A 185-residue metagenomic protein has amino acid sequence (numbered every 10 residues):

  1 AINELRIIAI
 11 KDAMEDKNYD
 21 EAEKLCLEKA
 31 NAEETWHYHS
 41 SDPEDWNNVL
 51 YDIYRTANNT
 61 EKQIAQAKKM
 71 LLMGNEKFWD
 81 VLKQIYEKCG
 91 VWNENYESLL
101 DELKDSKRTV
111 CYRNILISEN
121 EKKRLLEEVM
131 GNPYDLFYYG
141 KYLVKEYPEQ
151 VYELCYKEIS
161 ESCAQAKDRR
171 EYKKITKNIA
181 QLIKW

Functional and structural regions predicted by a protein language model:
A1-W185: Eukaryote-biased, non-catalytic alpha-solenoid scaffold regions
